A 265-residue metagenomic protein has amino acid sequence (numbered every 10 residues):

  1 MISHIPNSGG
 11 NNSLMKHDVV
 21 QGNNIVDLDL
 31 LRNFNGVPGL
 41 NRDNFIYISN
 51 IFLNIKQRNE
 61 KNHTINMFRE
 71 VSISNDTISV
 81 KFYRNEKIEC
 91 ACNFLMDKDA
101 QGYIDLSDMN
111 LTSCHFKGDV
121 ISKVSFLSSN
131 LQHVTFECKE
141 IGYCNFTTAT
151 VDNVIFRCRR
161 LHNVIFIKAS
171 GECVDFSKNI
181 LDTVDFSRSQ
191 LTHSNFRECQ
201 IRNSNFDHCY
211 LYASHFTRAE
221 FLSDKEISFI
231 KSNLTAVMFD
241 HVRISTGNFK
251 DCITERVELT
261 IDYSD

Functional and structural regions predicted by a protein language model:
M1-D18, L28-L30: Non-Sec secretion/translocation targeting segments of pathogen effectors
V20-V26, L30-D265: Tandem repeat scaffolds
